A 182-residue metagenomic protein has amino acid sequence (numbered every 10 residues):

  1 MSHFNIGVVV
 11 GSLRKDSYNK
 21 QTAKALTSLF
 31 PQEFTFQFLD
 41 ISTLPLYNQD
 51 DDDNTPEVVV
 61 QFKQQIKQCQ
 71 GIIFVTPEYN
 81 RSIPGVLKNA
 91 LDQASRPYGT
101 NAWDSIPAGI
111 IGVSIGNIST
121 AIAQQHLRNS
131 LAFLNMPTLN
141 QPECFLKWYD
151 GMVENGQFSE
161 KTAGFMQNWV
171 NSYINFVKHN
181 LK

Functional and structural regions predicted by a protein language model:
M1-S2, G7, P137-K182: Glycine-rich phosphate/pyrophosphate-binding loop and the adjoining helix
S2-Q32: N-terminal beta1-alpha1 ligand-phosphate binding loop
K15-Y18, Y47, S82-I83, S119-T120: Secondary-structure boundary/capping motif
N19, A23, V59, L87 (+4 more regions): A general structural signal for well-ordered alpha-helical segments in protein cores
P31-Q37, M136-P137: A generic structural motif
Q37-P45, E143-D150: Short connector loops at secondary-structure junctions
I41-E57, V153-N155: N-terminal beta-loop-helix "entrance" segment that forms/cooperates in small-molecule cofactor or anionic ligand
P56-L134: Helix-loop-strand module that forms the ligand-binding subsite of alpha/beta enzymes
